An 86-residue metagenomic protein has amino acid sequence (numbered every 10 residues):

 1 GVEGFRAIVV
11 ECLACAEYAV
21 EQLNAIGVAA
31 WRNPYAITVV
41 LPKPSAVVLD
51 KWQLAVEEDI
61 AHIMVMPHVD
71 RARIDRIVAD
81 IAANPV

Functional and structural regions predicted by a protein language model:
E3-V86: Conserved C-terminal alpha-helix-loop-beta "cap" of PLP-dependent enzymes that closes/shapes the active-site mouth
